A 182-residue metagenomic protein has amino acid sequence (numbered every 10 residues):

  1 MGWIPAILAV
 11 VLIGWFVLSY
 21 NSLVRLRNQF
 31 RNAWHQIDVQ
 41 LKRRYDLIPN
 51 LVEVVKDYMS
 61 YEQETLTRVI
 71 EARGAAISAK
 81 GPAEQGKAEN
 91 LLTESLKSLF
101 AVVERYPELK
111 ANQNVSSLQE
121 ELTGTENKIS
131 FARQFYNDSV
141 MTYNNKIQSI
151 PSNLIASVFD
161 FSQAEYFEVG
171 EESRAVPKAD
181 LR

Functional and structural regions predicted by a protein language model:
M1-R182: A helix-centric hydrophobic-segment signal that preferentially recognizes long, alpha-helical stretches used
